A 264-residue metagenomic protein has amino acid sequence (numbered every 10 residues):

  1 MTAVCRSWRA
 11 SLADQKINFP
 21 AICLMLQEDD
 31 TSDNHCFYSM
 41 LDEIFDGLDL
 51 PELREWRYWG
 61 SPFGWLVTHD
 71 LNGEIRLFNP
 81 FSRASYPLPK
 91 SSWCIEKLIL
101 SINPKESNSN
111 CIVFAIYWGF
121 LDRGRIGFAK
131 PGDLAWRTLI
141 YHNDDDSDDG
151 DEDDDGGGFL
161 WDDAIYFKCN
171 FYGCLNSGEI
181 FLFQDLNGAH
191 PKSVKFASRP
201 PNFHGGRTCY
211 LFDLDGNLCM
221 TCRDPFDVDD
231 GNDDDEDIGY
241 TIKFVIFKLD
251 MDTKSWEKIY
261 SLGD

Functional and structural regions predicted by a protein language model:
M1-D46, F63-G64, Y86: Skp1-binding F-box subdomain of Cullin-RING ligase substrate receptors
T2-C5, R9-A13, K130, F247 (+2 more regions): Amphipathic alpha-helical interaction motifs in eukaryotic regulatory proteins
L26-E28, S39, D70, C222 (+1 more regions): Pocket-edge structural micro-motifs
D29-N34, L71-N72, Y240-K243: A short, compositionally biased
Y38-L41, S147, D162, V228-D264: C-terminal closing repeat unit and adjoining cap/tail of repeat-based domains
F45, K195-A197, I259: Local beta-strand/beta-hairpin segments that build beta-sheet-rich folds
E52-N232, F244: A sequence/structural signal of beta-propeller blade repeats
